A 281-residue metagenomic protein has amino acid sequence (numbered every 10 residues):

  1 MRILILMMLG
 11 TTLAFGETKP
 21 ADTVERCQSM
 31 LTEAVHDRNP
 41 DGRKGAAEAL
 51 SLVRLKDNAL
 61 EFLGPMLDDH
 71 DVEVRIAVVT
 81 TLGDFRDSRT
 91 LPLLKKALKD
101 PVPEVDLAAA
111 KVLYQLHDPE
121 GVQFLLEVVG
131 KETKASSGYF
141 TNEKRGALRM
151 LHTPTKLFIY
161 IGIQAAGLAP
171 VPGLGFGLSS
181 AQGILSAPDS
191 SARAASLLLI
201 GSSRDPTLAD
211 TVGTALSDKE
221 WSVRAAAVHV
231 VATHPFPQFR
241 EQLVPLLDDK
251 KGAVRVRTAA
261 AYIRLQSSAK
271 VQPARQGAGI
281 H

Functional and structural regions predicted by a protein language model:
I3-T12: Sec-dependent N-terminal signal peptides
A14-P20: Boundary at the C-terminal end of the N-terminal hydrophobic targeting segment
A21-A34, R54-D68, D87-K99, D118-K131 (+4 more regions): Amphipathic alpha-helical scaffolding segments comprising HEAT/armadillo-like alpha-solenoid repeats
R38-N39, H70-D71, P101-V102, E132-T133 (+3 more regions): Short inter-helical turns and helix N-cap capping residues of alpha-solenoid HEAT/ARM repeat scaffolds
R43, R75, D106, S137-G138 (+3 more regions): Residue-level detector of extended alpha-helical repeat arrays and alpha-solenoid scaffolds
A49-L52, T81-D84, V112-Q115, L199-S202 (+4 more regions): Core register positions within helices of long alpha-helical scaffolds
K134-I184: Acidic, serine/threonine- and proline-enriched intrinsically disordered linkers and terminal tails in large eukaryotic
